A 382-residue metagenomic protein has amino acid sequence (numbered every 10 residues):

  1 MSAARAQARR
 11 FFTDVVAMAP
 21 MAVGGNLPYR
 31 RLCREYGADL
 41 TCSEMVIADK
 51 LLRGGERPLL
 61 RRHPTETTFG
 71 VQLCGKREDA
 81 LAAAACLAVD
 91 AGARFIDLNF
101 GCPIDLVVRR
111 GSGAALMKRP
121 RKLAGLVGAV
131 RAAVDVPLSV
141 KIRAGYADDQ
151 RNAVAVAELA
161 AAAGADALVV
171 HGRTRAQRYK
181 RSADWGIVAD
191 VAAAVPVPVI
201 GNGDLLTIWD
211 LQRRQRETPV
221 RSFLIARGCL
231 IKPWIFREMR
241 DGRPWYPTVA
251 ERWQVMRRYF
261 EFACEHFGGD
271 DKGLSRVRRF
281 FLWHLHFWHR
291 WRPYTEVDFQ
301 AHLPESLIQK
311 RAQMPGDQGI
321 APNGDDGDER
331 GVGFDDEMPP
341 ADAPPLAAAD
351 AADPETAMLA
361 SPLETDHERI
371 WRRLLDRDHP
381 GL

Functional and structural regions predicted by a protein language model:
M1-T13, A17, A22, L27-P28 (+8 more regions): Alpha/beta catalytic cores of nucleotide-metabolism and tRNA/nucleoside-modifying enzymes
S2-A8, M21-R94, A321: Glycine-rich, positively charged N-terminal anion/phosphate-binding segment
M21-V23, V46-A48, C74-K76, G101-P103 (+4 more regions): Active-site beta-loop-alpha junctions enriched in small/polar residues
C33, N99, K118-P120, V169-R173 (+2 more regions): Catalytic beta/alpha-barrel core
S43, F95-P103, A162-G172, L224-L230: Non-cysteine beta-strand/loop elements that form the S-adenosyl-L-methionine
T67-L138, R143-R151, A161: Active-site beta->alpha loop and helix N-cap motifs at the rims of alpha/beta catalytic domains
D105-L123, R173-W185, G242-Y246: Glycine-rich tight-turn/loop motif centered on a GG-T
